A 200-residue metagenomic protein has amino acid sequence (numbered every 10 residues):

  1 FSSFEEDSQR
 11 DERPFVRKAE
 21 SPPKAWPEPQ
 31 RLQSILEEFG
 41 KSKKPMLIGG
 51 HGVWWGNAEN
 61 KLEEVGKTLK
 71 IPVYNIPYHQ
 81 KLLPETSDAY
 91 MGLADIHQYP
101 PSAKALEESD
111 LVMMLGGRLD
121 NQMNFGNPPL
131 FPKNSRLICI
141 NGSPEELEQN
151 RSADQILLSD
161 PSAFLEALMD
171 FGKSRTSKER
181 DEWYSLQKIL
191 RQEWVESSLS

Functional and structural regions predicted by a protein language model:
F1-E5, H51-V53, Q80, P144: Glycine-rich beta-alpha junction loops
F1-P14, I35-E38, S102-I138, A167 (+3 more regions): Structural signature of the thiamine diphosphate
D11-E12, L32-Q33, E37, S135-S200: Phosphate/pyrophosphate-binding active-site segments
E12-R13, E59-K70, N127-P132, Q155-I156: Short, solvent-exposed amphipathic alpha-helical segments in soluble enzyme and RNA/protein-processing domains
R17-Q33, S198-S200: An N-terminal, well-structured beta->alpha segment
A25-E28, S34, E38-V112: Anionic-ligand anchoring segments at beta-strand to alpha-helix junctions in alpha/beta enzyme folds, i.e., glycine
K70-H79, N134, I138-P144: Short, acidic/small-residue loops that bind anionic groups at enzyme active sites
H79-P84, D120-N121, P144-E148, F164-L165: Short gly/pro/ser/thr-enriched loop/turn and capping motifs at secondary-structure boundaries
